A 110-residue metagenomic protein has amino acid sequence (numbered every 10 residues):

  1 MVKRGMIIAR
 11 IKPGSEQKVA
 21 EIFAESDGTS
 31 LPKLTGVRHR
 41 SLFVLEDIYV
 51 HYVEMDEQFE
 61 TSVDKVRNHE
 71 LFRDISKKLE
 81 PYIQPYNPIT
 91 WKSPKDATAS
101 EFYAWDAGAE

Functional and structural regions predicted by a protein language model:
R4-R10: Active-site-flanking beta-strand signature of metal-NTP-handling nucleotidyl enzymes and homologous cyclase-like
R10-K12, E54-D56: Solvent-exposed residues in well-ordered beta-strands and their adjoining turns, especially edge/terminal strands
I11-R38: Short amphipathic alpha-helical segments
G28-R38, M55-S93: An amphipathic, aromatic/His-enriched active-site/gating alpha helix that lines ligand/cofactor pockets
Y49-V50: Hydrophobic residues embedded in beta-strands of well-ordered beta-sheets
Y86-E110: Short, low-order "capping/linker" segments at domain edges
